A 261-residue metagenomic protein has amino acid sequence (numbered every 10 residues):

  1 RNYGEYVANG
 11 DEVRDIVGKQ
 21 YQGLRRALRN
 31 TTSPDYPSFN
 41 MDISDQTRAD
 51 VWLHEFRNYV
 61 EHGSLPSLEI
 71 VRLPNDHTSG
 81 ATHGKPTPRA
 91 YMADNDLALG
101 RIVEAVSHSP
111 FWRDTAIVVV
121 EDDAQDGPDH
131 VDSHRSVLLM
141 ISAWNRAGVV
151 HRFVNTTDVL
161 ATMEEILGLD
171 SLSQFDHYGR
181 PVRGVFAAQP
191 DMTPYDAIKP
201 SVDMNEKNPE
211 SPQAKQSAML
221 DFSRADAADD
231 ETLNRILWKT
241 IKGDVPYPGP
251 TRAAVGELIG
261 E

Functional and structural regions predicted by a protein language model:
R1-E261: N-terminal pro-sequences and low-complexity stem/linker regions of secreted or lumenal proteins
